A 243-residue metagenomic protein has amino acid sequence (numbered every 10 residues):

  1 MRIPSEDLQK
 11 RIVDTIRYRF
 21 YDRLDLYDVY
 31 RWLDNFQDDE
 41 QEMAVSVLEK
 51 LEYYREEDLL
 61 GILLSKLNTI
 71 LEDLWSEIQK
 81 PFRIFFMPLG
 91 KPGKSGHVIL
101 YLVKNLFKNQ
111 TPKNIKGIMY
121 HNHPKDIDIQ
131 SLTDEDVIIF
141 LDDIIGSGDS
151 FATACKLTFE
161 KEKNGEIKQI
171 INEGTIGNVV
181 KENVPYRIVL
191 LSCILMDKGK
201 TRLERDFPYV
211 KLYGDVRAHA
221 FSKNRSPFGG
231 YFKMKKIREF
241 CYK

Functional and structural regions predicted by a protein language model:
M1-K243: PRPP-associated nucleotide enzymes
